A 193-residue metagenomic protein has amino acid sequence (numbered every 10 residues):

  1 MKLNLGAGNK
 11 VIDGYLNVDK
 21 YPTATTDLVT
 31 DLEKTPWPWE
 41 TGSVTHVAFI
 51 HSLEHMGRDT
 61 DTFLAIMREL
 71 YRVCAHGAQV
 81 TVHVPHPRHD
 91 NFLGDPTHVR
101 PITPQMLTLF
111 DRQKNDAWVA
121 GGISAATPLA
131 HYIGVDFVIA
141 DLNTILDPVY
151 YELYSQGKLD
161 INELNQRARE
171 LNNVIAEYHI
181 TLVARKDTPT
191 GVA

Functional and structural regions predicted by a protein language model:
L3-P87: Conserved SAM-binding loop
T60-A65, E69-Y71, Q79-A193: S-adenosyl-L-methionine-dependent methyltransferase catalytic module, highlighting the catalytic core
